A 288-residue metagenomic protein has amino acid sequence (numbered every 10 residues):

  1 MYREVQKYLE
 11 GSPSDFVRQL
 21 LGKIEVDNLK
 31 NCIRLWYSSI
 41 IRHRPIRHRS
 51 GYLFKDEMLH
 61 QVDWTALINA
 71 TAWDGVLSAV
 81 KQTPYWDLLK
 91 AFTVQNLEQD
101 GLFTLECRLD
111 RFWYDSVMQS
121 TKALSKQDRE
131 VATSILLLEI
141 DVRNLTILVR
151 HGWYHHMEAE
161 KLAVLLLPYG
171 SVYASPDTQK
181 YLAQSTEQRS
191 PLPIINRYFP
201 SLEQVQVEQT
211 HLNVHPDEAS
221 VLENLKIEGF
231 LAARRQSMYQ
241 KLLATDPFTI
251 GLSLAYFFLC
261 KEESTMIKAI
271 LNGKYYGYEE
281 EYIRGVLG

Functional and structural regions predicted by a protein language model:
M1-G288: Extended alpha-helical surfaces
